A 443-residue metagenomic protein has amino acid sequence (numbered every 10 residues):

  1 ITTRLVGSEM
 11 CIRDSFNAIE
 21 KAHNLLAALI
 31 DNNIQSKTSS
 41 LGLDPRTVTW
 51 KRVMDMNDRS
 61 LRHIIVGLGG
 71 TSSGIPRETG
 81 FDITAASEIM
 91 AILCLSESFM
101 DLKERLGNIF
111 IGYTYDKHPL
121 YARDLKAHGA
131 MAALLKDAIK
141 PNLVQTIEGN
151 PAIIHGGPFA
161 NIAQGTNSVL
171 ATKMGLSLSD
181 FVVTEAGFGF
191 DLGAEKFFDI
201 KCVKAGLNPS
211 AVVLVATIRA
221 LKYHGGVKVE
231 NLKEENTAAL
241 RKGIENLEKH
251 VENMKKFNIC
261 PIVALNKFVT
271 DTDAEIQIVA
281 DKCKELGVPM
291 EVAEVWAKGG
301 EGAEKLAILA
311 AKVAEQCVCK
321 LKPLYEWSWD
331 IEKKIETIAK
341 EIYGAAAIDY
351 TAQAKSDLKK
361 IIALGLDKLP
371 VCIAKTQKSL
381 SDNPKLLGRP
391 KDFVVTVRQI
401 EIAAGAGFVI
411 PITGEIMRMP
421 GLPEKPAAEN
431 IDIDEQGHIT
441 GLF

Functional and structural regions predicted by a protein language model:
I1-G7, C11-I12: Single conserved hydrophobic/aromatic residue that forms the stacking wall/gate of nucleotide- or nucleobase-binding
M10, A27-S39, D55-R62, V66-G70 (+13 more regions): Generic secondary-structure signature for well-ordered alpha-helical cores
Q35-S179, G187, Q353-C372, T376 (+2 more regions): Non-catalytic, charge-rich alpha-helical accessory subdomains
D180-A194: Switch II (G3) loop of P-loop NTPases
K196-A220: Inter-motif core of Ras-like GTPase G domains
N208-V215, K233-N236, K255-K267, V288-E291 (+1 more regions): Conserved beta-strand/loop subsegment of P-loop NTPase cores
H250, K255-N258, L265, T270-T272 (+1 more regions): Hard-cation-handling environments
I348-D432, T440-F443: Long, compositionally biased intrinsically disordered regions
